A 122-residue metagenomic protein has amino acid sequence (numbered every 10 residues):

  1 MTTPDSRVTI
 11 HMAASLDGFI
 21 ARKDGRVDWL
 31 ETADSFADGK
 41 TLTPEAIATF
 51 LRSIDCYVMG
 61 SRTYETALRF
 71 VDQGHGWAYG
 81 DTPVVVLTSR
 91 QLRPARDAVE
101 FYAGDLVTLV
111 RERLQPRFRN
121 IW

Functional and structural regions predicted by a protein language model:
T2-W122: Portal/gating segments that form or line small-molecule/metal binding sites
